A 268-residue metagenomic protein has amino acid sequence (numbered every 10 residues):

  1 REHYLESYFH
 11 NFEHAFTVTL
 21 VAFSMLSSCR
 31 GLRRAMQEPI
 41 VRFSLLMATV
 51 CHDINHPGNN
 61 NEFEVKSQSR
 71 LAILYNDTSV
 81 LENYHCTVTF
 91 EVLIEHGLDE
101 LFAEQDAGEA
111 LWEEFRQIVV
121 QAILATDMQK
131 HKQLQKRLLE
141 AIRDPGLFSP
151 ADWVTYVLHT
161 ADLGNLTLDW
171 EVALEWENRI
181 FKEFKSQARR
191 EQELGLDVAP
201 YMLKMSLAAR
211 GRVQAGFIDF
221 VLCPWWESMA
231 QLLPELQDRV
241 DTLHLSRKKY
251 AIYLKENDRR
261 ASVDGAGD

Functional and structural regions predicted by a protein language model:
R1-L5: Short glycine/proline-rich turn/loop motifs
F9-H10, S24-P39, M47-D268: Divalent metal-dependent phosphate-bond-processing catalytic cores, especially two-metal-ion Mg2+/Mn2+ enzymes that act
N11-A15: Peri-catalytic and regulatory segments of divalent metal-dependent proteins
